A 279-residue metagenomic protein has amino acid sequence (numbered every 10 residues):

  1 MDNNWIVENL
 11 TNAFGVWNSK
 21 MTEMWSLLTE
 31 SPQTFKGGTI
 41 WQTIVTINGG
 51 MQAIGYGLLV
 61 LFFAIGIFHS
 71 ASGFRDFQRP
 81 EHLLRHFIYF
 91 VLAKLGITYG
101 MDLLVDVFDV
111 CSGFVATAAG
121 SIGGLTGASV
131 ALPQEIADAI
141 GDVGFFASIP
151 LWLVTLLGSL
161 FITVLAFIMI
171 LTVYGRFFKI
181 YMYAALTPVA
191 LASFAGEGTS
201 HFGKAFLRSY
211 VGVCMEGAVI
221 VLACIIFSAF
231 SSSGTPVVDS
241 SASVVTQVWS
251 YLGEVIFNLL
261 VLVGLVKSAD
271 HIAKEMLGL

Functional and structural regions predicted by a protein language model:
M1-L10, P80-G96, G100, G203-C214: Alpha-helical transmembrane segments and their helix-start/interface "positive-inside/aromatic belt" motifs in integral
M1-L58: Binding/recognition "hotspot" determinant
T46-G50, R79-F87, S148, W152 (+8 more regions): Hydrophobic, aromatic-rich alpha-helical transmembrane segments and their membrane-interface anchor motifs
I47-I54, F90-K94, L171-Y174, Y181 (+2 more regions): Loop-to-transmembrane-helix entry motif
A53-I65, I162, I180: Hydrophobic alpha-helical transmembrane segments
L58-K94, L186-S200: Hydrophobic transmembrane alpha-helix segments characteristic of membrane transport and insertion machinery
A93-L186, C224-G278: Non-cytosolic segments of integral membrane proteins
L191-R208, I272-M276: Alpha-helical transmembrane segments
